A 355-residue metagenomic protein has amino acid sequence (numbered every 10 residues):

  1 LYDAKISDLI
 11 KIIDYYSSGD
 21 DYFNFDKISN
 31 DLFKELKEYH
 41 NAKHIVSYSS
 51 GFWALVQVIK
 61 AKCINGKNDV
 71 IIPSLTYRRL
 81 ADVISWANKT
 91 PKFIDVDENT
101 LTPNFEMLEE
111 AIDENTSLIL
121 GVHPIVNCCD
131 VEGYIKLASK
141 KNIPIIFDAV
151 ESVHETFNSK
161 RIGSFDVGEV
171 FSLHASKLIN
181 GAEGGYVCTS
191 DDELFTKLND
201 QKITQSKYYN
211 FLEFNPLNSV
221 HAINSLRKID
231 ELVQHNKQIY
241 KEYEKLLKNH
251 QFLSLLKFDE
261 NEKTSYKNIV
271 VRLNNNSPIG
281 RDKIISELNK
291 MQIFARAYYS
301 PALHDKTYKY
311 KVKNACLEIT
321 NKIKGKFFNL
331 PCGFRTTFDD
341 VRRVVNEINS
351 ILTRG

Functional and structural regions predicted by a protein language model:
L1-N65, S139, G325, T337-R343 (+1 more regions): Conserved PLP-binding active-site segment in aminotransferase class I/II-type PLP enzymes
N30-E35, Y39-I45, E106, L118-V122 (+2 more regions): PLP-dependent aminotransferase class I/II
V46, I71, K92, P144-I146 (+3 more regions): Structural detector of well-ordered beta-strand residues that form the stable sheet scaffold of enzyme domains
C63-K140, P144-A149: PLP-dependent aminotransferase-like
T102-E109, S159-E169, V341: A short alpha/beta connector and helix-capping loop motif
F147-I179: Conserved active-site segment immediately N-terminal to the catalytic lysine that forms the internal aldimine
F171-S172, G185-D191: Short beta-strand-to-turn element immediately C-terminal to the catalytic PLP-Schiff-base lysine in fold type I
N180-G184, A222: Adenylate-forming
